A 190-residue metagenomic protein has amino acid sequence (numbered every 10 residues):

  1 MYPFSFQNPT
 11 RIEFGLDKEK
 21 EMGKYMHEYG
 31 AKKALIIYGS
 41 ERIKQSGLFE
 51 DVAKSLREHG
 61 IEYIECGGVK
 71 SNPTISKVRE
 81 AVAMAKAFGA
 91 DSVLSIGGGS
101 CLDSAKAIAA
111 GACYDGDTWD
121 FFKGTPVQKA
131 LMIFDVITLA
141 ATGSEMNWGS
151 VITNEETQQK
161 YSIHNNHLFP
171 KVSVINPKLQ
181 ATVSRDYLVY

Functional and structural regions predicted by a protein language model:
M1-S92: ATP/NTP phosphate-donor binding region
R11, K33-L35, Y63-I64, D91-L94 (+3 more regions): Structural motif
K20, C113-Y190: A glycine/threonine-rich phosphate-anchoring loop and its flanking beta-alpha core in nucleotide/phosphate-binding
K44-Q45, P73, S104, S144 (+1 more regions): Secondary-structure boundary/capping motif
D51-V52, V82, C101-D115, M146-N147: Short Gly/Thr/Asp-enriched flexible loops that form oxyanion-binding sites at enzyme active sites
G89-I108, T138-S144: Glycine/serine-rich anion-binding loops at beta->alpha junctions that coordinate negatively charged ligand groups
